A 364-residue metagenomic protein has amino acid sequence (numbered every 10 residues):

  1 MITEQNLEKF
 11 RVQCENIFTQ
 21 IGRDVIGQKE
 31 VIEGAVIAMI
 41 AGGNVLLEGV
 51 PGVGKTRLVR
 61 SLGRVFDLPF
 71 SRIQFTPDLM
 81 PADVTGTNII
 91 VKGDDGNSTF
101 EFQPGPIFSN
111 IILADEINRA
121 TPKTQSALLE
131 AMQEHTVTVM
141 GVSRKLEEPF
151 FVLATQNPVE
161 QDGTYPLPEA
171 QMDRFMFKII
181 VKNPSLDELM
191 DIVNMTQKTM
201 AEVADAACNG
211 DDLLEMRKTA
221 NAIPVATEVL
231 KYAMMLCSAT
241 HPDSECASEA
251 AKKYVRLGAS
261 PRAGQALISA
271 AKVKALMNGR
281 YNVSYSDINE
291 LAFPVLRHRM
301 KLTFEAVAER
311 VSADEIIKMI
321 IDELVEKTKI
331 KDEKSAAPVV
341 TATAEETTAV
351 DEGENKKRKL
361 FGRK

Functional and structural regions predicted by a protein language model:
M1-I2, D243-K364: C-terminal engagement/docking regions of AAA+ P-loop ATPases
N6-R11, D24, T164, K178-A250 (+4 more regions): Conserved C-terminal "switch" segment of AAA+ ATPases
E8-V53: Pre-Walker A (pre-P-loop) alpha-helix and adjacent loop at the N terminus of AAA/AAA+ ATPase modules, a conserved
G34-V36, V91-L113: Conserved alpha-helical scaffold flanking the Walker A/P-loop in AAA+ ATPase domains
V36-P77: Walker A/P-loop
V50, V84, T155: P-loop (Walker A) phosphate-binding loop of NTP-binding proteins
V91-D95, A120-T124, M132-I223, K272-K274: Canonical AAA+ ATPase core
D115-E116, A127: Walker B catalytic acidic pair
